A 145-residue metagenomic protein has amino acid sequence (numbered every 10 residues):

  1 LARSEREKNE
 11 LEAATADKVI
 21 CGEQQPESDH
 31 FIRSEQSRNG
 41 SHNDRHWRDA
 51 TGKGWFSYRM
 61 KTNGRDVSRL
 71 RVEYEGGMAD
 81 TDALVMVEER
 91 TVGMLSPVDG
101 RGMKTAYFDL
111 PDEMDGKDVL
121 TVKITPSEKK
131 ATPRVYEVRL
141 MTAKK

Functional and structural regions predicted by a protein language model:
L1-R65, E73-M78, E128-K145: Glycan-recognition and processing domains
K53-S57, V67-R69, T105-Y107, V119: Intrinsic-disorder/low-complexity, polar/charged segments enriched in Ser/Thr/Lys/Arg/Asp/Glu/Gln
M60-T62, L110, I124: Hydrophobic residues in beta-strands and at strand termini
M78-D80, G100-K104, K130: A short local loop/turn or secondary-structure capping micro-motif enriched for an aromatic residue
A79-T91: Short, surface-exposed beta-strand/strand-loop-strand elements in extracellular ectodomains
T91-M114: Extracellular carbohydrate recognition and processing domains and analogous Trp-centered ligand-binding platforms
M103-T105, K117, P133-V135: Short edge beta-strand segments in beta-sheet-rich domains
D112-T125: Noncatalytic modules at the cell exterior or secretory-pathway interfaces, chiefly beta-strand-rich lectin/adhesion
